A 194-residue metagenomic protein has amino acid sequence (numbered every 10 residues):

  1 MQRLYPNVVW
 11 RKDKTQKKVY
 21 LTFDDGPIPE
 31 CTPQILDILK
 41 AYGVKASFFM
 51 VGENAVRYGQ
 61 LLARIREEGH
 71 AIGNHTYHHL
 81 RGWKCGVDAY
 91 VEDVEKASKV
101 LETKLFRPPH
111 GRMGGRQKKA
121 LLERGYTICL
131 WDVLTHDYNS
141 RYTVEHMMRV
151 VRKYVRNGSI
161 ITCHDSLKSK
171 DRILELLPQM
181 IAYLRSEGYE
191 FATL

Functional and structural regions predicted by a protein language model:
M1-T22, P27-Y42, R57-Q60, Q179-L194: N-terminal pre-catalytic segment of deacetylase/amide-hydrolase enzymes
Q2, L105, L174-E175: Hydrophobic alpha-helical transmembrane segments of integral membrane proteins, especially lipid-exposed positions
K18-V19, P29, K40-K168: Metal-dependent polysaccharide deacetylase catalytic core of the NodB/CE4 family, i.e., the active-site-bearing domain
Q34, D93, L176: Charged catalytic carboxylate motif
R152-L194: Catalytic grooves of carbohydrate-active enzymes
